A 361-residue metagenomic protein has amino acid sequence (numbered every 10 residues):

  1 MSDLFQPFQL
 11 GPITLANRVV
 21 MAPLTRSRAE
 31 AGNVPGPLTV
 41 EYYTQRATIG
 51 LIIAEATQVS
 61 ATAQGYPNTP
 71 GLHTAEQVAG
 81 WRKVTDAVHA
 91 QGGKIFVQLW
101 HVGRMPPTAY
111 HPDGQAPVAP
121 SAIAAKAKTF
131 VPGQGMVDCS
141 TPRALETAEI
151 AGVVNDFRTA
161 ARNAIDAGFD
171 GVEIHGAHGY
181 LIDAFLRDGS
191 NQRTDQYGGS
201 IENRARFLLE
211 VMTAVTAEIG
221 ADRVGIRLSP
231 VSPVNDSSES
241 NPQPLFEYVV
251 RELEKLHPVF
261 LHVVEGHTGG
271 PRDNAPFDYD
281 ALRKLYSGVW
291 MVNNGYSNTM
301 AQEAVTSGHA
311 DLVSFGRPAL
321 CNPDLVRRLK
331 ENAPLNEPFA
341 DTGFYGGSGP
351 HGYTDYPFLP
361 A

Functional and structural regions predicted by a protein language model:
M1-A361: Flavin-dependent oxidoreductase catalytic cores
